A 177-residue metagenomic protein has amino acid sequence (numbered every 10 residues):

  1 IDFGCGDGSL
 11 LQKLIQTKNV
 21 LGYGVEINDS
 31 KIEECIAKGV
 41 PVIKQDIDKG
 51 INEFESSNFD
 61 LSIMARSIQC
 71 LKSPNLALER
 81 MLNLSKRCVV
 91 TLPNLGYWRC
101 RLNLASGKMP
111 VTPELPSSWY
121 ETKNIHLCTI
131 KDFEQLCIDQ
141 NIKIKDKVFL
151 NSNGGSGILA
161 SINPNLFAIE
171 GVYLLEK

Functional and structural regions predicted by a protein language model:
G4-G6: Class I SAM-dependent methyltransferase "Motif I" SAM/SAH-binding loop
G8-G50: Class I SAM-dependent methyltransferase SAM/SAH-binding core
G50-S56: Short conserved loop adjoining the S-adenosyl-L-methionine
S57-N58, L84: Alpha-helix C-terminal capping/helix-to-coil transition sites in glycosyltransferase folds
L61-K72: A short SAM/SAH-binding and catalytic strip from SAM-dependent methyltransferases
N75-N83, R87-E176: S-adenosyl-L-methionine-dependent methyltransferase catalytic module, highlighting the catalytic core
